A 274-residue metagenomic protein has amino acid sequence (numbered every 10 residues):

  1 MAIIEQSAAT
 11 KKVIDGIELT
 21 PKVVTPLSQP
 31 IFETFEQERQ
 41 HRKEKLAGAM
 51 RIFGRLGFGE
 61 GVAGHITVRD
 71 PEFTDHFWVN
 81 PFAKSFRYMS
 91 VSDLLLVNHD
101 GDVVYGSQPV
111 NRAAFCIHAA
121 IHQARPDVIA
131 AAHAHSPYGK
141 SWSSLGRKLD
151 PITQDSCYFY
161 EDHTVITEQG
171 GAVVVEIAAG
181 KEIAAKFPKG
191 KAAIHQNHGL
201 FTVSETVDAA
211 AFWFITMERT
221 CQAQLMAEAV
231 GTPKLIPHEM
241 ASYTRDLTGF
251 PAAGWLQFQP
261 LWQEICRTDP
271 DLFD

Functional and structural regions predicted by a protein language model:
A2-A49, K191-D274: A conserved C-terminal secondary-structure "cap"
E36, K43-A132, G139-I152, C157: An anion-binding catalytic pocket shared by soluble metabolic enzymes
V68, F77-N80, I166-T167, I194-H195 (+2 more regions): Short hydrophobic-aromatic micro-motifs
V68, I121, H135, I183 (+2 more regions): Divalent metal-coordination and catalytic microenvironments
H118, G139, G180-A184, F214: A general structural signal for well-ordered alpha-helical packing
Q123-P126, R147, A185-P188, T216-R219: Short, intrinsically disordered, mixed-charge
P137-A179: Class I SAM-dependent methyltransferase SAM-binding "motif I" and its flanking Rossmann-like core
T164-T202: A contiguous binding-surface segment within folded domains or other stable secondary-structure elements
